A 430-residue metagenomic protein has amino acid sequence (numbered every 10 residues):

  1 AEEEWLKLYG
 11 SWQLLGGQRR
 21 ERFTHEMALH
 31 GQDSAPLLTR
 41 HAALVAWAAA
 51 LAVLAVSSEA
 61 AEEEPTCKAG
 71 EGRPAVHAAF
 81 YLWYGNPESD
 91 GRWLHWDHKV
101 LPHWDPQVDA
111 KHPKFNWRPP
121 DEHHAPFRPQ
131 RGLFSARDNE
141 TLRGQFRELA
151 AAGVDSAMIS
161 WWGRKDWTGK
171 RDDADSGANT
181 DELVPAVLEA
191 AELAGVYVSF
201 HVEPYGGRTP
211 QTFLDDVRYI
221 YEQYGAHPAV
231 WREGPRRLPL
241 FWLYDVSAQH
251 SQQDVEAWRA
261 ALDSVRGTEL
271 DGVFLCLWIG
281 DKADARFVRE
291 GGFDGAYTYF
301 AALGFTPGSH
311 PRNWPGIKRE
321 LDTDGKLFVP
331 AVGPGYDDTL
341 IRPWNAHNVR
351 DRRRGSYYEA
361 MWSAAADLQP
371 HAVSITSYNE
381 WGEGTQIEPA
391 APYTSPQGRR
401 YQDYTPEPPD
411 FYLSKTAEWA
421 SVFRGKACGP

Functional and structural regions predicted by a protein language model:
A1-E2, L6: Low-complexity, disordered terminal segments
G10, G16-G17, G31: Residue-identity detector for glycine
R19-R22, R40: Basic polycationic patches enriched in arginine
H30-V45: Bacterial N-terminal signal peptides that target proteins for export
V45-L54: Bacterial N-terminal signal peptides
S58-E59: Sec/Tat signal peptide C-region and signal peptidase I cleavage site
E62-P430: Glycan-processing catalytic domains of CAZymes
